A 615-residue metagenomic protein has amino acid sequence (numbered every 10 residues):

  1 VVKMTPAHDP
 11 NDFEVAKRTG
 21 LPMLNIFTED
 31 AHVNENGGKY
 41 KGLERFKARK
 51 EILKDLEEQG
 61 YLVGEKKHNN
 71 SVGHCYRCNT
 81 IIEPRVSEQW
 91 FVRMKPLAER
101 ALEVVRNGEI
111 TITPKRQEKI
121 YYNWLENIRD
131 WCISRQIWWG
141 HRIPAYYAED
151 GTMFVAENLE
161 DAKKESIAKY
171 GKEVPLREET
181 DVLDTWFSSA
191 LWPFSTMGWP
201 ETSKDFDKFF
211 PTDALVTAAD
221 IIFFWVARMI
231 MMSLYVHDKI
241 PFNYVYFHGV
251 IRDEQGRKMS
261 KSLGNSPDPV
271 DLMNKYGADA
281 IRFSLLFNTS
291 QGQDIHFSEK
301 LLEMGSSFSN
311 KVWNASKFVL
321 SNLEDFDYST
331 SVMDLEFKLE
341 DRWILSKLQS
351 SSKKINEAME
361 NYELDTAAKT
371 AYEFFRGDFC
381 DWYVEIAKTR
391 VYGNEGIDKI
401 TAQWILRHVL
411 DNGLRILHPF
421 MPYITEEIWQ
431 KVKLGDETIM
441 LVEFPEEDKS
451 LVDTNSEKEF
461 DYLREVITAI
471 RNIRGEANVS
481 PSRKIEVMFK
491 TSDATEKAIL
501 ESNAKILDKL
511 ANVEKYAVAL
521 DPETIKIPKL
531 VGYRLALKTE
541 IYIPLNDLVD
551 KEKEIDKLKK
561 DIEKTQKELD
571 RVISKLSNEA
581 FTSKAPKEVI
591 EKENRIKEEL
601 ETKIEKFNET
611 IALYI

Functional and structural regions predicted by a protein language model:
V1-D150, P175, R257, L263-F308 (+4 more regions): Residue patterns forming the tRNA-binding/recognition surfaces of aminoacyl-tRNA synthetases and related DALR
V1-T28, R100-S134, D161, A168-K172 (+6 more regions): NTP-handling and nucleic-acid-processing catalytic cores
K17-I26, K54-G64, Q136, A168-R177 (+11 more regions): Secondary-structure transition/capping motifs at alpha-helix termini and the adjoining loop/turn into the next element
T19-A31, I137-G140, P144-Q293: Alpha-helical recognition segments enriched in aromatics with Gly/Pro capping that present substrate-recognition
V63-M94, L302-D327, P419-K431, A498-E540: Structured, non-catalytic alpha/beta "coupling" segments that mediate domain-domain communication and provide generic
L125, S309, L348, S352 (+5 more regions): Short amphipathic alpha-helical coiled-coil/interface segments
Y147-E149, F154-E157, L176, D253 (+3 more regions): Acidic, turn-prone loop/beta-hairpin segments
E303, K431-I615: C-terminal low-complexity, glycine/proline- and small-hydrophobic-enriched intrinsically disordered tails that act as
